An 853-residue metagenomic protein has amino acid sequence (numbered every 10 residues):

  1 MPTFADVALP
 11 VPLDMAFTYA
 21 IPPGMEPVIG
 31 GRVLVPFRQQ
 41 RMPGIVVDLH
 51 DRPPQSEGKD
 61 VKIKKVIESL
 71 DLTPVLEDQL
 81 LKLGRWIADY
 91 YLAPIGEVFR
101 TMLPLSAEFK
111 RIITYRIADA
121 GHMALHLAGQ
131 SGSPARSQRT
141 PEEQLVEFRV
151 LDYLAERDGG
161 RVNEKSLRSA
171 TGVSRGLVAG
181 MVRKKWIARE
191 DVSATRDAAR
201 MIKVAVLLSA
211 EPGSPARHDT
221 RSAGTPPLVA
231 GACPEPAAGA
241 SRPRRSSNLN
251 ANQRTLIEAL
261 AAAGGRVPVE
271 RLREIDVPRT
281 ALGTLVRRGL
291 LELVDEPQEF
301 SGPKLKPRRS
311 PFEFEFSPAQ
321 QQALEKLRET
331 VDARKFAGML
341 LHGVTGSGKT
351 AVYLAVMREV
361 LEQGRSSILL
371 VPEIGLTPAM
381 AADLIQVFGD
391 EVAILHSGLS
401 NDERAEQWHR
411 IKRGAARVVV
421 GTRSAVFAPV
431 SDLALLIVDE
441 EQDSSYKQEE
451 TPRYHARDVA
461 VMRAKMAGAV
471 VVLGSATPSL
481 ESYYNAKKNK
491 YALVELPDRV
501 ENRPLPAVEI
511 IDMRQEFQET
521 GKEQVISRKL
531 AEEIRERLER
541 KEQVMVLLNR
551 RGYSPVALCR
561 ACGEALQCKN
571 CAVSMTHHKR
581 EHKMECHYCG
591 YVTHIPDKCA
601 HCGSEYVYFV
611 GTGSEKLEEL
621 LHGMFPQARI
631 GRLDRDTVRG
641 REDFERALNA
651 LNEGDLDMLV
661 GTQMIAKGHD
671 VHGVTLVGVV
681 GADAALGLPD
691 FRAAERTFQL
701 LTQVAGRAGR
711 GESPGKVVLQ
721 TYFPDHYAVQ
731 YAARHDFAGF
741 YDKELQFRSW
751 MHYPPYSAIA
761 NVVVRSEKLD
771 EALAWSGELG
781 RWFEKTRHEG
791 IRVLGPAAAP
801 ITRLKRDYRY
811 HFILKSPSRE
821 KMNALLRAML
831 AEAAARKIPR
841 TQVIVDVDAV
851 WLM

Functional and structural regions predicted by a protein language model:
M1-R221, R242-S475, K487-R503, N823-R827 (+1 more regions): Accessory, non-ATPase domains that flank or precede helicase/AAA+ motor cores in DNA-metabolism machines
P311-S317, Q321-E325, R334-L773, R781 (+8 more regions): Inter-lobe coupling/hinge segments of SF2-like helicase ATPases
S776: An acidic, glycine-/histidine-flanked metal-binding catalytic module
K805-D807: C-terminal effector/interaction modules appended to NTPase cores
